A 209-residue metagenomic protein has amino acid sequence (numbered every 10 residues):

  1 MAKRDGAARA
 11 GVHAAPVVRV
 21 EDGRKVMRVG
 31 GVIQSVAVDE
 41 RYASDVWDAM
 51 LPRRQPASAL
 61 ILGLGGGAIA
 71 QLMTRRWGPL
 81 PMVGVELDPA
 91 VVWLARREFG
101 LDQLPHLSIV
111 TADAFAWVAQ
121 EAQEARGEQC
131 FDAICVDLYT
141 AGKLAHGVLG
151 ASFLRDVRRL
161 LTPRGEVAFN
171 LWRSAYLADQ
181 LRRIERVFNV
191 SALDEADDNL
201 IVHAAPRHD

Functional and structural regions predicted by a protein language model:
M1-P56, R75: Rossmann-like AdoMet
A2-R9, Y176-D209: Active-site capping/gating segments
V29-V32, V136-Y139, R207: Generic beta-structure capping elements
E40-P163, S174-L177, E185, S191 (+1 more regions): The AdoMet/dcAdoMet-binding core of the Class I SAM-like
